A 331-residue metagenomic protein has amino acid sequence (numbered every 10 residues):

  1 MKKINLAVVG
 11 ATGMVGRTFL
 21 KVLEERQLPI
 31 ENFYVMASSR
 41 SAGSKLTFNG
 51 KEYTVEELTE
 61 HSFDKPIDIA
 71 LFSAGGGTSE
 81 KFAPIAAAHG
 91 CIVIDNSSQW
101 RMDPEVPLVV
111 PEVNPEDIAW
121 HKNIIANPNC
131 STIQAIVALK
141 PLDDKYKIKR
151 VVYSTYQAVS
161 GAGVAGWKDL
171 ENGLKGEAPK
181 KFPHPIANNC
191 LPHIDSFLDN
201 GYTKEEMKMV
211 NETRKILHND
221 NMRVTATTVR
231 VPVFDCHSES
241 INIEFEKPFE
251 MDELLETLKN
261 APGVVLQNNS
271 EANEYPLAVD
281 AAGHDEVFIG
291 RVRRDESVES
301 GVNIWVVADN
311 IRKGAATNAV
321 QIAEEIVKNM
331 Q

Functional and structural regions predicted by a protein language model:
M1-I186, M222-R223, V287-F288, V292-V298 (+3 more regions): N-terminal Rossmann-like NAD(P) cofactor-binding subdomain of oxidoreductases, focused on the glycine-rich
A70, V159-Q331: Charged docking surfaces used in two-component/phosphorelay signaling
